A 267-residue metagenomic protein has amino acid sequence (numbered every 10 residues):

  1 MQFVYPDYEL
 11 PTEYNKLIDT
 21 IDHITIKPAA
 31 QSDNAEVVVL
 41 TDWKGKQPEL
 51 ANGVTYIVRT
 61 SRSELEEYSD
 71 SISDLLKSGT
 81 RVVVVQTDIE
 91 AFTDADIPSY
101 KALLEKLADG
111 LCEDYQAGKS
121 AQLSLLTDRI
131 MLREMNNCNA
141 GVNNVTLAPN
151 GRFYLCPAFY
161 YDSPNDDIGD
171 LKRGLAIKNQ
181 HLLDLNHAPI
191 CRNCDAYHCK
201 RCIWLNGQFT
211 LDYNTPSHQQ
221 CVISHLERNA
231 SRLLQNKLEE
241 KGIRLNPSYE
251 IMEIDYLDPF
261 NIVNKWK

Functional and structural regions predicted by a protein language model:
M1-P149, Y154, A158-P164: Radical SAM enzyme [4Fe-4S]-AdoMet core and its adjacent flexible, acidic and glycine-rich loops/tails across
Y160-K267: Flexible mid-to-C-terminal extensions adjoining Fe-S/redox cofactors in radical SAM and related proteins
